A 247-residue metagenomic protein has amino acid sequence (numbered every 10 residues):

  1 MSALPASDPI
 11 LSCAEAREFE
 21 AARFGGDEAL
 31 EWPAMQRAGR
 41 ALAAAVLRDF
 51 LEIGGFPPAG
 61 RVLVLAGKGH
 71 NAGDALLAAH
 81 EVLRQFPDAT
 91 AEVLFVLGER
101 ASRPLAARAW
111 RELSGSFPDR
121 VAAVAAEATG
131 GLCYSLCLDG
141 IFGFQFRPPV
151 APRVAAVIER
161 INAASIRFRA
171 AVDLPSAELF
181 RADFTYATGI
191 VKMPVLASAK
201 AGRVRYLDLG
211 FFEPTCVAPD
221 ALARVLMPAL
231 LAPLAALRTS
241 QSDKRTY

Functional and structural regions predicted by a protein language model:
M1-R61, A235: An N-terminal, well-structured beta->alpha segment
S2-S12, R23, Y134-Y247: YjeF_N-associated NAD(P)HX repair module
I10-C13, E28-W32, Q36-R40, A72 (+7 more regions): Electropositive phosphate-/nucleotide-binding environments in soluble metabolic enzymes
A16, V82, A91-V93, Y186 (+1 more regions): Generic structural hydrophobic/aromatic packing signal, biased to beta-strands
A44-I141, P149-V172: Nucleotide and nucleotide-moiety/phosphate-recognizing core
